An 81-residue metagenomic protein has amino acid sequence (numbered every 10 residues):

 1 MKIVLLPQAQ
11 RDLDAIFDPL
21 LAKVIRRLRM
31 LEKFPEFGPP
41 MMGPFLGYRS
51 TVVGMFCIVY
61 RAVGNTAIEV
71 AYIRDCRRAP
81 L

Functional and structural regions predicted by a protein language model:
M1-R26: Arg/Lys-rich, positively charged N-terminal/basic patches that mediate binding to nucleic acids
K2-I3, P19-A22, V52-L81: Enriched for short, Lys/Arg-rich terminal
P7, P19, P35, P39-P40 (+2 more regions): Proline-rich intrinsically disordered, low-complexity coils
R26-V52: A short, surface-exposed loop/turn module that caps and links secondary-structure elements
